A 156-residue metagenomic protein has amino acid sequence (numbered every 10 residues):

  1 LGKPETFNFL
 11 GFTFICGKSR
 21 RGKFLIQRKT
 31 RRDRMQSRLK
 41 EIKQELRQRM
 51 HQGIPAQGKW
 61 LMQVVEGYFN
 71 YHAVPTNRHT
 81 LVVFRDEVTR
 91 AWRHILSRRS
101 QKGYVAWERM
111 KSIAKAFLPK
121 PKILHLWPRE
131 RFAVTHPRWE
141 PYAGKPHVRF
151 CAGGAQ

Functional and structural regions predicted by a protein language model:
L1-Q156: Non-catalytic terminal/accessory segments
